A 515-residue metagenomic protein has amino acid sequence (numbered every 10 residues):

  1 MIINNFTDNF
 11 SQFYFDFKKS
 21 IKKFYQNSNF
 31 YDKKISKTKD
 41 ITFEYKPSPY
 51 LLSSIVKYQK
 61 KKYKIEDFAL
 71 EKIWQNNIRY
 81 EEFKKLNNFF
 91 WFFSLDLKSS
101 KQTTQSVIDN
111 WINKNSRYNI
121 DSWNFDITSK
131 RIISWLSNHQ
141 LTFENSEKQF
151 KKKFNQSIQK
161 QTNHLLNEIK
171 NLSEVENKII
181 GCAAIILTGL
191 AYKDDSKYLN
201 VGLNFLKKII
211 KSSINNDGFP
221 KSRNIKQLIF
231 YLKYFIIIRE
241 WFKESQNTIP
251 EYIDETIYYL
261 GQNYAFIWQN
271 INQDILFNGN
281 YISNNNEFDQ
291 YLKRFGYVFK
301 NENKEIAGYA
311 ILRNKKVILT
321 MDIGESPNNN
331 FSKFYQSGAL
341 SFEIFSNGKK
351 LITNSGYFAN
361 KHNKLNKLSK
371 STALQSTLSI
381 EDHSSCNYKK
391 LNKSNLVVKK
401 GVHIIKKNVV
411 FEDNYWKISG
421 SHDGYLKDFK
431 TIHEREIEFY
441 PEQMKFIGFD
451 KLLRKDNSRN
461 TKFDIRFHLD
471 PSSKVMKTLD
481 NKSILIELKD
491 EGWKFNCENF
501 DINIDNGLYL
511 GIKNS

Functional and structural regions predicted by a protein language model:
M1-A69: Extreme N-terminal leader/anchor segments
I2-F6, S129, N363-S515: CBM-like, beta-strand-rich accessory domains located in the C-terminal region of large, secreted polysaccharide-active
P49-L52, N303-G308, S337-A339, D413-Y415 (+1 more regions): A short, compositionally biased
Y63, V317-L319, L351, S385 (+1 more regions): Short, isolated positions in well-ordered beta-strands
I65, M321-D322, T353-N354, I486-E487 (+1 more regions): Short capping micro-motif at the N-terminus of alpha-helices
R79-I257: Aromatic-lined, polymer-binding surfaces characteristic of secreted/periplasmic polysaccharide-degrading enzymes
N87, G181, G308, G338-L340 (+2 more regions): Residues that flank catalytic or metal-binding motifs in active/ligand-binding sites
N215-T353, Y357: Carbohydrate-active enzyme catalytic cores, enriched for enzymes that act on polyanionic acidic polysaccharides
